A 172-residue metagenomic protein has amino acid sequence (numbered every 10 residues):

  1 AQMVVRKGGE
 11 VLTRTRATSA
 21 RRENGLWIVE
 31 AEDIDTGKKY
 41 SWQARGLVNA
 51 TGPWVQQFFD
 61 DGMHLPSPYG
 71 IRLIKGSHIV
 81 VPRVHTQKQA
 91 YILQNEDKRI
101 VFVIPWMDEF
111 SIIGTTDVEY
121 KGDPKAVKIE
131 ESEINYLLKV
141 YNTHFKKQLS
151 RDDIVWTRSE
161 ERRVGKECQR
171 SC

Functional and structural regions predicted by a protein language model:
M3, Q57-R163, R170: C-terminal catalytic lobe of FAD-dependent flavoproteins
M3, R14-A17, A31-T36, K139 (+1 more regions): Flavin (primarily FAD) cofactor-binding/catalytic cores of flavoenzymes
E10-L12, V155: General small-molecule cofactor/ligand-binding pocket signal
T13-W27: A conserved short coil-to-beta-strand element within the FAD-binding core of flavoproteins
G25-V29, Q87-Q89: Short, hydrophobic/aromatic-rich segments at coil-to-beta transitions
D35-G46: Core beta-strand elements of the Rossmann-like FAD/NAD(P) dinucleotide-binding domain in flavoenzyme oxidoreductases
T51-G52: Glycine-rich, N-terminal phosphate-binding loop of Rossmann-like dinucleotide-binding domains
